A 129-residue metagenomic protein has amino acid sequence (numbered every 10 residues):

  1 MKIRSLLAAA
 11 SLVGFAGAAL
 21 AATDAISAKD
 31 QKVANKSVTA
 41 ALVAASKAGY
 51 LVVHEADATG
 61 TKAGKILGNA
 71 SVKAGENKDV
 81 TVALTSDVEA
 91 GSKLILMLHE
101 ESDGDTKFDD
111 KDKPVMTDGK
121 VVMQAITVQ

Functional and structural regions predicted by a protein language model:
M1-A10: Bacterial N-terminal signal peptides that target proteins for export
F15-A22: Sec/Tat signal peptide C-region and signal peptidase I cleavage site
A22-K62: Short, surface-exposed binding/anchoring microloops in extracellular/periplasmic proteins
T39-A41, E76-D87: Exposed aromatic-hydrophobic patches
G64-G75: Solvent-exposed serine/threonine-rich low-complexity stretches and specific carbohydrate-binding patches
S92-E101: Short, aromatic- and glycine-rich surface loops/edge beta-strands on solvent-exposed regions
E100-K113: Short acidic/polar inter-strand loop motif in beta-rich domains
D118-Q129: Short, low-complexity, Pro/Ser/Thr/Gly-rich segments in the mature regions of secreted, periplasmic
